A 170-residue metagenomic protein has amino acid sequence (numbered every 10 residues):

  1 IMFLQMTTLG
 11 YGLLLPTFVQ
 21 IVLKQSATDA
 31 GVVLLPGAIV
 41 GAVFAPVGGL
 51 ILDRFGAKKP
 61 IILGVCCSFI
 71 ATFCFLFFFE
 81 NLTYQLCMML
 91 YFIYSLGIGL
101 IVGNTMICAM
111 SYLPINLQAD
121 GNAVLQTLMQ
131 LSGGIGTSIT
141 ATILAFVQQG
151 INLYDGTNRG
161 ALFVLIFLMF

Functional and structural regions predicted by a protein language model:
I1-F170: 12-transmembrane solute porter fold
